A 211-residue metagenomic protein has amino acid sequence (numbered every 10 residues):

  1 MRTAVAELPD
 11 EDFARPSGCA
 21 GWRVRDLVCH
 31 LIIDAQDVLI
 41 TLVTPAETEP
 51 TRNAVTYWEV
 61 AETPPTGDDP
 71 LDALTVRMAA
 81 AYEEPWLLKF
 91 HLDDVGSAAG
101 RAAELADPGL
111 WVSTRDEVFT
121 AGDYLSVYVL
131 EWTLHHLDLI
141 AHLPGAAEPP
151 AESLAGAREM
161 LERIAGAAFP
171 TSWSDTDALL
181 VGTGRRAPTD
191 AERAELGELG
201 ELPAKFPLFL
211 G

Functional and structural regions predicted by a protein language model:
R2-W111: Active-site-adjacent scaffolding segments
V43-V55, A81-E83, F90, A102-G211: Structured surface interface patches that mediate subunit assembly and partner/cofactor docking
